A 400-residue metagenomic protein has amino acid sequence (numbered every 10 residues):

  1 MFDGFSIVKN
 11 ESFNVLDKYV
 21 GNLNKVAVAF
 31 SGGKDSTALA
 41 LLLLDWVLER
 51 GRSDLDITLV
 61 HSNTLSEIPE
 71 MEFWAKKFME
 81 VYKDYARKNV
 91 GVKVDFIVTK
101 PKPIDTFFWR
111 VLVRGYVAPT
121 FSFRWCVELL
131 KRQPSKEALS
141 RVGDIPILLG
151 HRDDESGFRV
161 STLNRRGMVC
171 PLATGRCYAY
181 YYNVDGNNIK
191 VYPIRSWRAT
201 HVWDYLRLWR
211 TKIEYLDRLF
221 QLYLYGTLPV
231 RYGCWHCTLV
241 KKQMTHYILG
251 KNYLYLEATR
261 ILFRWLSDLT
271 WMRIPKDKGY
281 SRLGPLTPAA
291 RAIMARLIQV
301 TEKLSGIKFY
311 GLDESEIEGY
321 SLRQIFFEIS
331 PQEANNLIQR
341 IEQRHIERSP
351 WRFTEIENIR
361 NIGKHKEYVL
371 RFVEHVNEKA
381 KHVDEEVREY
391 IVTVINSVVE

Functional and structural regions predicted by a protein language model:
M1-T200, L206, I395-E400: ATP-dependent adenylation/nucleotidyltransferase module used to activate substrates
D17, N24, L208-E400: ATP/NTP-dependent adenylation/nucleotidyl-transfer catalytic domains that generate, transfer, or process NMP-activated
